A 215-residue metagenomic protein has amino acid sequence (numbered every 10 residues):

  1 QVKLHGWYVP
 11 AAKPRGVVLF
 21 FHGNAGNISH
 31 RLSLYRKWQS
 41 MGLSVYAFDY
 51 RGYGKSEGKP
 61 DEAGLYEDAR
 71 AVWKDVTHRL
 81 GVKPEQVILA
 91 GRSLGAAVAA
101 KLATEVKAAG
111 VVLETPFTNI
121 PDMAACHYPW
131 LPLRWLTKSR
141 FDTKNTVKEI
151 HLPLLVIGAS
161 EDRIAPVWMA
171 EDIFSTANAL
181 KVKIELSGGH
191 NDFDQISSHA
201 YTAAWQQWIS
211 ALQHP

Functional and structural regions predicted by a protein language model:
Q1-R79, A103: Membrane-embedded segments
L34, T143, L152, P166-S175: Short alpha-helix in the alpha/beta-hydrolase fold that links the catalytic acid
K74-R79, P84-W130: Primarily recognizes the serine-hydrolase "nucleophile elbow" in alpha/beta-hydrolase and SGNH/GDSL folds
A109, P116-L152, S210: Mobile cap/lid helix-loop segments that gate and shape the active-site cleft of serine hydrolases
E149-H151, L155-G158, D162: Short beta-strand/loop motif that positions the catalytic acidic residue of the alpha/beta-hydrolase fold
S160-A165, N191-D192: Acidic catalytic loop of the alpha/beta-hydrolase fold
K183-G189: Short glycine-rich catalytic loops that host catalytic nucleophiles or stabilize transition states across multiple
G189-T202: Catalytic histidine-centered segment of alpha/beta-hydrolase-like enzymes
